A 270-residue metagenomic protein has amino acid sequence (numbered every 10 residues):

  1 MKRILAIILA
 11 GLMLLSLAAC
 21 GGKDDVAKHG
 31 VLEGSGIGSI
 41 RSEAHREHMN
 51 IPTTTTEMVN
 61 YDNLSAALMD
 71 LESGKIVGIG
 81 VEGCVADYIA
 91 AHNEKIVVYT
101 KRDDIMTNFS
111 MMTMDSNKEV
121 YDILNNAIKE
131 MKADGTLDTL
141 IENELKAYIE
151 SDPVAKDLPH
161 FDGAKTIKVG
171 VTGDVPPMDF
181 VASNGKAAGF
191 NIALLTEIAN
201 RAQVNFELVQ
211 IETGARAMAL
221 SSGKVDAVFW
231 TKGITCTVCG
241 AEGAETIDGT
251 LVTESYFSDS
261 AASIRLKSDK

Functional and structural regions predicted by a protein language model:
M1-G11: Positively charged n-region of N-terminal signal peptides that target proteins for export
S16-A19: C-terminal motif of bacterial Sec signal peptides marking the signal peptidase cleavage site
K23-G36, S42-A44, G83-D87, H92-M106 (+3 more regions): Acidic, polar ligand-binding/catalytic clefts
D25, D138-K165: Bacterial Sec-exported substrate-binding components of ABC uptake systems
V31-E33, G38-G78, E82, I123 (+2 more regions): Extracytoplasmic small-molecule ligand-binding "clamshell" domains of the periplasmic binding protein/Venus flytrap
G34-G36, R41-A44, N108-S151, I192-R201 (+1 more regions): Extended ligand-binding regions for polar small-molecule ligands
R46-N60, M69, S73, Y88 (+8 more regions): A residue-level marker of the well-folded mature domains of exported/periplasmic proteins
I105-M111, P176-F180: Surface-exposed aromatic
